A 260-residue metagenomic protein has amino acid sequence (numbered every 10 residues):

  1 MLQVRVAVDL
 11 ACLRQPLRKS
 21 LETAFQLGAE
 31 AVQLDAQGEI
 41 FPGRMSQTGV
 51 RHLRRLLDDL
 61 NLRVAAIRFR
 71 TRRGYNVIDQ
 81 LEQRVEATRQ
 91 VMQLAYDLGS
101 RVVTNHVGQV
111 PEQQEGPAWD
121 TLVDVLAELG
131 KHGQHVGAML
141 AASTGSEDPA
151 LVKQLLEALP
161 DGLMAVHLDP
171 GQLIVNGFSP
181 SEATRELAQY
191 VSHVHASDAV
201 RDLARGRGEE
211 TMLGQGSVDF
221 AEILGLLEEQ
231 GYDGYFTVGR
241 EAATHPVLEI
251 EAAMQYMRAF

Functional and structural regions predicted by a protein language model:
M1-V6, R14-E30, D58, G99 (+3 more regions): Histidine-acidic metal/acid-base catalytic patches
M1-Y96, S100, M254, R258-A259: N-terminal pre-domain/capping segments
A7-A11, Q33-D35, A65-R70, V103-H106 (+4 more regions): A cross-family glycoside hydrolase active-site/sugar-binding cleft signature
L10-K19, D35-G49, R73-E82, V110-Q114 (+4 more regions): Acidic-and-aromatic substrate-binding clefts and catalytic sites of carbohydrate-active enzymes
R18-E22, L56-D59, R73-V166, V175: Active-site acidic/histidine proton-transfer and metal-coordination neighborhood in alpha/beta enzyme cores
